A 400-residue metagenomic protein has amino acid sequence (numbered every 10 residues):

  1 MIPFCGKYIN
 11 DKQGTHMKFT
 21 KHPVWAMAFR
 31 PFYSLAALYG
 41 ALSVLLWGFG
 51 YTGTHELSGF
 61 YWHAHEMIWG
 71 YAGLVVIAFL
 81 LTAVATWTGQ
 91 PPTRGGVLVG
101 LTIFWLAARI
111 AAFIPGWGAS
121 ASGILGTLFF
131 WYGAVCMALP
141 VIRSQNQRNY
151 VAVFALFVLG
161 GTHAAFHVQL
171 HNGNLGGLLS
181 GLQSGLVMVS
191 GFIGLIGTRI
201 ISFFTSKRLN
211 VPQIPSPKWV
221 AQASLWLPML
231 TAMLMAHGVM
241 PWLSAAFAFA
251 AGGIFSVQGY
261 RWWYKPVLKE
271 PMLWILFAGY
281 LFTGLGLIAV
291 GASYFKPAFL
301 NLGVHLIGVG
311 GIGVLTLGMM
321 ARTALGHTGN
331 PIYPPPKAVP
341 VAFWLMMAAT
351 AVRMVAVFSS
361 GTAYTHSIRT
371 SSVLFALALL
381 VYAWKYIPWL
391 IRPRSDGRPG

Functional and structural regions predicted by a protein language model:
I2-G400: Hydrophobic alpha-helical transmembrane segments of multi-pass integral membrane proteins
